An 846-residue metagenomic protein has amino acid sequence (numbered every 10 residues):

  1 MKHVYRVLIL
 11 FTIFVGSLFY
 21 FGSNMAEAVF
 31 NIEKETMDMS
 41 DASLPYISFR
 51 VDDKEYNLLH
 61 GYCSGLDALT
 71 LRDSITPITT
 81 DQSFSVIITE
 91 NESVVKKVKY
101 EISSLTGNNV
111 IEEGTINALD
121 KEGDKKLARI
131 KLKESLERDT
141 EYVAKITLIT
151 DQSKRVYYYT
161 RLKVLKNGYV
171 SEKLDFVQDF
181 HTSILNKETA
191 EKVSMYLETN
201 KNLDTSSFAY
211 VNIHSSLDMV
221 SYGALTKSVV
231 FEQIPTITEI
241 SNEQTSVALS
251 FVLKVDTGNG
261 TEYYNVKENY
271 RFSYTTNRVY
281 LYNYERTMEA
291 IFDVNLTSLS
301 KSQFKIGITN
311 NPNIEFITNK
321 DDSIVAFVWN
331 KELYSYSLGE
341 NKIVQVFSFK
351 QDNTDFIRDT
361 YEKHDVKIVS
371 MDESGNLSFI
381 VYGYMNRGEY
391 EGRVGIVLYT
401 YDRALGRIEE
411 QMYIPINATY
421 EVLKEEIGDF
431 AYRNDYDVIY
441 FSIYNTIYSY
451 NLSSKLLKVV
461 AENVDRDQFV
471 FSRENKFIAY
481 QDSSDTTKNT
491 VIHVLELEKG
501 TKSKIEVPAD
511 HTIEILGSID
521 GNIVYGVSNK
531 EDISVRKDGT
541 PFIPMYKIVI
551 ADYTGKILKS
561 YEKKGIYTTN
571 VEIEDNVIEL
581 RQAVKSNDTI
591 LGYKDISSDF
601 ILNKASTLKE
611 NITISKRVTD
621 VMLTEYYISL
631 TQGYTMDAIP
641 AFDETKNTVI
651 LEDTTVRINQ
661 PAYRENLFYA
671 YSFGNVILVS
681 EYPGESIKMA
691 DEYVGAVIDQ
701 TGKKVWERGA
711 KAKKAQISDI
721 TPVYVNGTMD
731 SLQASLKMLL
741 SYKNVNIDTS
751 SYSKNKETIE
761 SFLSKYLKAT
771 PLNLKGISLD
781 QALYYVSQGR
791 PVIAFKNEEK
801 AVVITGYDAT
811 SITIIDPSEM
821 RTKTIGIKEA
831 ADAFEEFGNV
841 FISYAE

Functional and structural regions predicted by a protein language model:
M1-F14: N-terminal Sec-pathway targeting helices
F14-A26, L69-S85, K97-A118, R129-V143 (+3 more regions): Surface-exposed, charged secondary-structure patches
F30, E35-I111, E141-D151, R155-L225 (+18 more regions): Core segments of small alpha/beta cavity-forming domains
E112-T115, Y284, I343-D352, I408-I416 (+3 more regions): Beta-propeller fold detector
Y142-A144, E239-L253, G375-V381, I523-S528 (+2 more regions): A short hydrophobic beta-strand element
Q244-L281, E285, S818: Exposed beta-sheet edge and beta->alpha loop/turn motif
S335, E340-N341, G392-G406, I492-K499 (+2 more regions): Beta-propeller blade signature
K714-E846: Conserved active-site-adjacent core of cysteine acyl-enzyme catalytic domains
